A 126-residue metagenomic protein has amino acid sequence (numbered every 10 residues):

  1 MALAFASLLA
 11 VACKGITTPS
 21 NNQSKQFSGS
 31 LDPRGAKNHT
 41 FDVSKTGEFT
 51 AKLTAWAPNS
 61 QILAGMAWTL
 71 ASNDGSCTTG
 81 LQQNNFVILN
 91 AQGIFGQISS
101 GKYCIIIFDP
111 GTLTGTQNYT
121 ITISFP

Functional and structural regions predicted by a protein language model:
M1-C13: Sec-dependent bacterial lipoprotein signal peptides
A10-L31: Bacterial Sec-dependent N-terminal signal peptides
G15, S30-L81, F86-I88, Q97-Y103 (+1 more regions): Acidic, Ser/Thr/Pro-rich low-complexity intrinsically disordered segments
A91: Blade-loop segments of beta-propeller domains
I107-D109: Conserved structural position at the C-terminal beta-strand of extracellular beta-sandwich adhesion modules
T114-P126: C-terminal interaction-tip segments
